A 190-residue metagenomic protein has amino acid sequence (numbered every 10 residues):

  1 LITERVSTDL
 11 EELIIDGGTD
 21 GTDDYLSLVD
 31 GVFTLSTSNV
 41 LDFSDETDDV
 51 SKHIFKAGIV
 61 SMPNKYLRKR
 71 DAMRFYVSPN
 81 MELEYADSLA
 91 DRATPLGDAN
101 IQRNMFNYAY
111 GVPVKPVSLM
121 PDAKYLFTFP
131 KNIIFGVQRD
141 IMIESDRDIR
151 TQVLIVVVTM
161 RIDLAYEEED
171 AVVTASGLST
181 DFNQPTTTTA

Functional and structural regions predicted by a protein language model:
L1-S36, Y66-E82, V114, I141 (+1 more regions): Long, contiguous amphipathic alpha-helices that act as assembly "spine/axial" helices in icosahedral shell and virion
D30-V50, A86-A190: Sequence/fold signature of self-assembling virion shell proteins
S51, F55, F75-S78: Hydrophobic alpha-helical segments and helix-packing faces
K52-Y66: Phosphate-interacting basic helix/loop segments used at nucleotide- and nucleic-acid interfaces
P63-R68, N104-F106: Short, conserved, surface-exposed binding loops centered on an aromatic residue
